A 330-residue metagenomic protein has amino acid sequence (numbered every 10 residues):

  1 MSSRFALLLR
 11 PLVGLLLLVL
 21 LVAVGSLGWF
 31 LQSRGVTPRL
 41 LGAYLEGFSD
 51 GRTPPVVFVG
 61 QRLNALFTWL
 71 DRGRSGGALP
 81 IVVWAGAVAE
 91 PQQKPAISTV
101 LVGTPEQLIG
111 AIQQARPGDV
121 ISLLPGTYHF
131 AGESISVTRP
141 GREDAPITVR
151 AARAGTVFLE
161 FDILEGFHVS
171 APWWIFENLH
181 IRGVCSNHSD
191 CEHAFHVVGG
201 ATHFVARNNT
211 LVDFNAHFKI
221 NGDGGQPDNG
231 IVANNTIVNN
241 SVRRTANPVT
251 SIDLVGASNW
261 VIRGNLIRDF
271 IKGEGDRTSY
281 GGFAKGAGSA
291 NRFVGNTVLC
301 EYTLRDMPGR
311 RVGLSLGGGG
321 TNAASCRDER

Functional and structural regions predicted by a protein language model:
M1-S122, H129-A145: Extracellular "leader-to-stem" segments immediately downstream of a signal peptide or signal-anchor in secreted/lumenal
S26-S33, P38-T53, L266-L304: Short, charged N-terminal helix-start/capping segments
S98-V100, V157, Y280: Structural signal for short hydrophobic segments within the conserved structured cores of catalytic domains across
V100-G103, H168-A171, V198, P227 (+1 more regions): Extracytoplasmic/periplasmic, Sec-exported soluble proteins
V102-G103, P125, H129-A131, T138-C191: Right-handed parallel beta-helix/beta-spiral solenoid domain characteristic of secreted/periplasmic
L124-P125, P146-G155, P172-G183, T202-F214 (+6 more regions): Right-handed parallel beta-helix
G132-T138, E160-F167, H188-V198, D213-G224 (+3 more regions): Extracellular beta-strand/beta-solenoid scaffold signature
